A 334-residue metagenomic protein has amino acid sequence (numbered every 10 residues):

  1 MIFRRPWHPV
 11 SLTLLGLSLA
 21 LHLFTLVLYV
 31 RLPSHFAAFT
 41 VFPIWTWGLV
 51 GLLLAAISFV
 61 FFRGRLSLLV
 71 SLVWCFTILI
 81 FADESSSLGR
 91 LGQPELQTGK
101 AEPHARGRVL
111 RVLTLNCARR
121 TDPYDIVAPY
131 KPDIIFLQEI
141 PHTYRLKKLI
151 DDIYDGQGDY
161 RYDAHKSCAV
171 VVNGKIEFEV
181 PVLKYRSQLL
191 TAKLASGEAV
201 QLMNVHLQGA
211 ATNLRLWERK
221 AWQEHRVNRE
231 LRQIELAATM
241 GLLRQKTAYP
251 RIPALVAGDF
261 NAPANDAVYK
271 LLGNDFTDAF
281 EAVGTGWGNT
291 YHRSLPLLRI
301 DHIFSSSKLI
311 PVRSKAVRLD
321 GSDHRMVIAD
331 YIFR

Functional and structural regions predicted by a protein language model:
F3-L68, L72-W74, L190-T191, R244-A254 (+1 more regions): Metal-dependent phosphoester-hydrolase catalytic domains
F39, R111-A118, P123-L146, Q201-V205 (+4 more regions): Active-site beta-strand/loop signature of hydrolases that rely on acidic residues for catalysis
T77-H104, R119, Y124, I134 (+2 more regions): Structured beta-strand-rich core segments of catalytic domains in phosphoester-bond hydrolases
A105-L110: A short, charged/proline- and glycine-enriched loop that marks the coil->beta-strand transition at the N-terminal
T143, A164, V182-L183, R229-L236 (+3 more regions): Solvent-exposed, acidic/flexible segments
A210-L214, A264-D266: Short acidic/glycine-rich loop or secondary-structure boundary segments that cap or lie
N213-R229: A solvent-exposed, charged loop/short amphipathic helix patch at secondary-structure junctions
